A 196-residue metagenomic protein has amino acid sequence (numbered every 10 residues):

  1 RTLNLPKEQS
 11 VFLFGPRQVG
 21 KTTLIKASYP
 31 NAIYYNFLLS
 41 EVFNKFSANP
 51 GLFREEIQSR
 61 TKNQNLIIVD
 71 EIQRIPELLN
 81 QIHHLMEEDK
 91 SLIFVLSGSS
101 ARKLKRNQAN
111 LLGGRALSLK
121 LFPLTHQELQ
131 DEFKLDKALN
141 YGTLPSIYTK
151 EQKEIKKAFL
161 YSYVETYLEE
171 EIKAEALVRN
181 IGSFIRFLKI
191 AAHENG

Functional and structural regions predicted by a protein language model:
R1-E8: Pre-Walker A adenine-sensing motif
L13: Hydrophobic anchor at the beta1->P-loop junction of P-loop NTPases
K21-T22: Conserved lysine of the Walker
Y34-L66: Short glycine-rich substrate-engagement loop in P-loop NTPases that contacts/grips substrate
I68, I93-S99, K120, L129: Structural recognition of the conserved hydrophobic beta-strand(s) that form the central parallel beta-sheet of P-loop
L79-R102, A109-L111: Conserved catalytic/switch belt of AAA+ P-loop NTPases
R102-L117, E132-K134: Short regulatory helix/loop adjacent to the ATP-binding pocket of P-loop NTPases
K120-G196: Interdomain hinge/linker elements that couple catalytic modules in large macromolecular machines
